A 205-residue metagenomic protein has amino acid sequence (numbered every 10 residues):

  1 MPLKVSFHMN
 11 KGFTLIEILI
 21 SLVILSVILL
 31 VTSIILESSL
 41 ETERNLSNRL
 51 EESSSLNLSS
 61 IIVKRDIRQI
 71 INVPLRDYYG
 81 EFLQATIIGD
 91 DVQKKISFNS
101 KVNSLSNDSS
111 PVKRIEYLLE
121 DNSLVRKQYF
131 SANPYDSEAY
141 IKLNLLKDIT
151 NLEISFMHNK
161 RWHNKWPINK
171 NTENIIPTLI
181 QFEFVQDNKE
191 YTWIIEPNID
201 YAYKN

Functional and structural regions predicted by a protein language model:
M1-K11: N-terminal leader/signal peptides at the extreme start of proteins
M9-L36: N-terminal single-pass transmembrane signal-anchor helix
L40-N133: Extracytoplasmic beta-strand-rich oligomerization domains located immediately C-terminal to a leader/signal peptide
V73, L143-F156: Structured surface patches comprising rigid loops and adjacent beta-strands/short helices at the edges of well-ordered
S109-R114, A139-Y140, P177: Short, surface-exposed coil-to-beta transition loops
K113-I115, I141-L143, K189-W193: Short beta-strand segments
S131-L143: Short aromatic-glycine motifs in intrinsically disordered, low-complexity regions
T150-N205: Short linear sequence signals and composition-biased patches located at protein termini or domain-edge surfaces
